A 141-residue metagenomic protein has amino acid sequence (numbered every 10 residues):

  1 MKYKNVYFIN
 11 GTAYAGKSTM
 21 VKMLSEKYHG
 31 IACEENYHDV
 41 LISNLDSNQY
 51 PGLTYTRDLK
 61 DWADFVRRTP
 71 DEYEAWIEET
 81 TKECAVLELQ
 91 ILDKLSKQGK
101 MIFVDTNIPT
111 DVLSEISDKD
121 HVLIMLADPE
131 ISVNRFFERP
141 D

Functional and structural regions predicted by a protein language model:
M1-K4: Phosphate-binding P-loop
I9: Hydrophobic anchor at the beta1->P-loop junction of P-loop NTPases
T12-A15: ATP-binding Walker
S18: Walker A/P-loop
Y28-D46: Short beta-strand-centered segment that lines the nucleotide-binding/catalytic pocket of NTP-utilizing
H38-D39, I108-T110, L126-V133: Conserved nucleotide-binding/hydrolysis micro-motifs of P-loop NTPases
L41-M101, I108: ATP-dependent small-molecule kinase phosphotransfer cores that center on conserved nucleotide phosphate-binding segments
I116-D141: Conserved phosphate-donor/acceptor-positioning beta-strand/loop module used by diverse small-molecule
